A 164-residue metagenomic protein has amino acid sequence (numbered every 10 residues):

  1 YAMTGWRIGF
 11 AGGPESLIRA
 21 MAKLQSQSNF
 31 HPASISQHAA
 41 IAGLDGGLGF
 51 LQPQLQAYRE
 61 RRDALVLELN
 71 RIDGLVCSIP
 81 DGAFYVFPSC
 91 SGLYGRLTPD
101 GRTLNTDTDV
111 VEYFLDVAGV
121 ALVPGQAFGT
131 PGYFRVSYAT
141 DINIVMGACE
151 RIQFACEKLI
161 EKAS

Functional and structural regions predicted by a protein language model:
Y1-S164: PLP-dependent class I/II
